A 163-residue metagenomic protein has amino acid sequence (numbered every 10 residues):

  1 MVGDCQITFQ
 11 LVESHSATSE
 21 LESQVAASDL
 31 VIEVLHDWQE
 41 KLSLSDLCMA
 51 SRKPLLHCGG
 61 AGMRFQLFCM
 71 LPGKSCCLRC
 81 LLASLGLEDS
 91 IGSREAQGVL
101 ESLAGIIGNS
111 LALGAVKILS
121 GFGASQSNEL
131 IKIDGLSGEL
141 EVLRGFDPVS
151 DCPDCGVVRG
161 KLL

Functional and structural regions predicted by a protein language model:
M1-L163: Adenine nucleotide-associated cytosolic modules
